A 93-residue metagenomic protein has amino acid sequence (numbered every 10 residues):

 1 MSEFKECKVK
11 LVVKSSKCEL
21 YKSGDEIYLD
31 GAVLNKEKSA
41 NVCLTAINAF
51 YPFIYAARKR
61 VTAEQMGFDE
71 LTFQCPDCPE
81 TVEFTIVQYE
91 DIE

Functional and structural regions predicted by a protein language model:
S2-F4, A63-E93: Short, compact, well-ordered microdomains
F4-V13: Short, structured beta-strand/loop micro-motifs enriched in basic residues and often containing a Trp
V12-K14, D30, V87-Y89: A structural detector for beta-sheet-dominated domains
V13, K38, E70-F73: Disulfide-bonded cysteine motifs in exported proteins
S15, R58-R60, D69-E70: Cysteine-centered metal-binding/redox modules
S16-L20: Short, surface-exposed secondary-structure edge patches
Y28-Q65: Acidic, aromatic-enriched beta-alpha/helix-loop junctions
